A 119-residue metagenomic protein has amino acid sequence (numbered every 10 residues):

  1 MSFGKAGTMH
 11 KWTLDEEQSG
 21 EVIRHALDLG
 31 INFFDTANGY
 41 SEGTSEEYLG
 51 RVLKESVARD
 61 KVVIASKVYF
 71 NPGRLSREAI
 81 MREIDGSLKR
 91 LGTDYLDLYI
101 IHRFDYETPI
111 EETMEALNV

Functional and structural regions predicted by a protein language model:
M1, A37-G39, K67-N71, I101-F104: Active-site beta-loop-alpha junctions enriched in small/polar residues
M1-V62: N-terminal binding-site loop/beta-alpha segment at the start of enzyme catalytic domains that lines or forms
N32-F33, K61-K67, Y95-L98: Structural preference for beta-strand elements that scaffold enzyme active sites
V57, V68, L117: P-loop/Walker A phosphate-binding loop and immediately adjacent motor/lid segment at beta-alpha junctions
N71-V119: Glycine/proline-rich, positively charged, aromatic-decorated active-site loop/lid region on the catalytic face
